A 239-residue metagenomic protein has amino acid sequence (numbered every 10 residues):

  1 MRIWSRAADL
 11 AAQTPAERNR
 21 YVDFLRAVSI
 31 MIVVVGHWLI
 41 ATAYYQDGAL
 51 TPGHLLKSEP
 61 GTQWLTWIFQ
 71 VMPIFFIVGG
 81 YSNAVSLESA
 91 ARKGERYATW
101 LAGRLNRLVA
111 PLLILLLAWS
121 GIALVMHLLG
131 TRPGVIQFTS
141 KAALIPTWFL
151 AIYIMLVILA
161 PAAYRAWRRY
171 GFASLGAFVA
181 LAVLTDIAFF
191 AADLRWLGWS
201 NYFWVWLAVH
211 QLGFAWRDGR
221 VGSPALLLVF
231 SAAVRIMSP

Functional and structural regions predicted by a protein language model:
M1-Y21: Short, Lys/Arg-rich, polar N-terminal cytosolic tail immediately upstream of the first transmembrane signal-anchor
R6, G222-P239: Alpha-helical transmembrane segments and terminal signal-anchor/GPI-anchor hydrophobic tails, characterized by long
R18-N19, A91-W100, A163-F172, W216-L228: Membrane-interface helix-boundary motifs at transmembrane edges
R20-S86, L108-L116: Functionally critical transmembrane alpha-helices in membrane proteins and complexes, commonly lining
V34-W38, F178-A192, A232-P239: Aromatic-anchored segments of alpha-helical transmembrane domains
P60-I74, Q137-I152, A191-V209, S223-A225 (+1 more regions): Interfacial loop-to-helix transition and helix-capping segments at the boundaries of transmembrane helices
L65-P73, S86-A123, G130-T147, A151-L156: Transmembrane alpha-helical segments and their boundary/interface "anchor" motifs in multi-pass integral membrane
Y81-E88, L156, A160-Y164, V209-D218: Hydrophobic transmembrane alpha-helices
